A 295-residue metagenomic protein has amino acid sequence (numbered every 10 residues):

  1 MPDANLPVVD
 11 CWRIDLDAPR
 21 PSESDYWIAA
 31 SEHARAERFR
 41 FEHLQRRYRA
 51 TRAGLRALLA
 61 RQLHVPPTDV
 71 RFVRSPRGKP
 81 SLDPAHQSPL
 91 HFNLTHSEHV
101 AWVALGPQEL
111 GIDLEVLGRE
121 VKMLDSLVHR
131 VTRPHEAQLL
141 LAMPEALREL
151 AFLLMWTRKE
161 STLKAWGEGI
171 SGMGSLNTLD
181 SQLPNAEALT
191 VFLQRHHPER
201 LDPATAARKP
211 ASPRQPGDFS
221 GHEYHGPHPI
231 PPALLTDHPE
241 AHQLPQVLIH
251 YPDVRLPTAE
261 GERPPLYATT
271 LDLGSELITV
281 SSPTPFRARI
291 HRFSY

Functional and structural regions predicted by a protein language model:
M1-Y295: Core catalytic alpha/beta fold that binds nucleotide/phospho-ligands
